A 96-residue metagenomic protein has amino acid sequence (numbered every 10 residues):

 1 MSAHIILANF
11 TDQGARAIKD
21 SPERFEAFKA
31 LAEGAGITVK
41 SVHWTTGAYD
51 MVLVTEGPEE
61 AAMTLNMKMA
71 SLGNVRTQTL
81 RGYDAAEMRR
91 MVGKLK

Functional and structural regions predicted by a protein language model:
M1-K96: A compositional/biophysical signature of low hydrophobicity enriched in polar/charged and small residues
